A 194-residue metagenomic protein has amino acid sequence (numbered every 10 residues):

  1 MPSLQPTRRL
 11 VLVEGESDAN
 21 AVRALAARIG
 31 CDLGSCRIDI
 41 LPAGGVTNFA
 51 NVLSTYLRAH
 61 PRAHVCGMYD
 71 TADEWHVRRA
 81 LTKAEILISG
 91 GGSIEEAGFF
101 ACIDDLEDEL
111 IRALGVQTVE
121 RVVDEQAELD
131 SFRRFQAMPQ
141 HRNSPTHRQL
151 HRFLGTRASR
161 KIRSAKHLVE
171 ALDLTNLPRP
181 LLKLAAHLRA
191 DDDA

Functional and structural regions predicted by a protein language model:
M1-C66: RecA-like P-loop NTPase motor core
R9-L12, P139, A194: Extended, hydrophobic alpha-helical segments
E16, D70-D73: Catalytic metal-binding/acid-base residues of hydrolase active sites
G44, Y69, I103-D104: Residues at the C-termini of beta-strands that transition into short coil/loop
T47, A72-W75: Short acidic, S/G/P-rich loop/turn micro-motifs used as interaction or catalytic elements
A63, Y69-T71, F99: Gram-negative outer-membrane assembly/targeting C-terminal domains
H76-R148: Activity-critical C-terminal alpha-helical subdomain
T146-A194: Charged phosphate-binding loop/patch that engages nucleotide di/tri-phosphates or the phosphate backbone of nucleic
